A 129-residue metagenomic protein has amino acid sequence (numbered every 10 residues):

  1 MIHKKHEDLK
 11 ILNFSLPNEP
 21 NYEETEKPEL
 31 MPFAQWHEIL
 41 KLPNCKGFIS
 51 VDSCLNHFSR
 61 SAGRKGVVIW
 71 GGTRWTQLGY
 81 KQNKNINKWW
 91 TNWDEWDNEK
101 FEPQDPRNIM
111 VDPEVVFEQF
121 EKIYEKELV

Functional and structural regions predicted by a protein language model:
M1-T73, N83: Donor-binding and catalytic core of enzymes assembling or modifying cell-surface/extracellular glycoconjugates
Q77-L78: Histidine-centered active-site microenvironments of extracellular/periplasmic hydrolases and transferases
Q82-V129: Leloir-type glycosyltransferase catalytic cores
